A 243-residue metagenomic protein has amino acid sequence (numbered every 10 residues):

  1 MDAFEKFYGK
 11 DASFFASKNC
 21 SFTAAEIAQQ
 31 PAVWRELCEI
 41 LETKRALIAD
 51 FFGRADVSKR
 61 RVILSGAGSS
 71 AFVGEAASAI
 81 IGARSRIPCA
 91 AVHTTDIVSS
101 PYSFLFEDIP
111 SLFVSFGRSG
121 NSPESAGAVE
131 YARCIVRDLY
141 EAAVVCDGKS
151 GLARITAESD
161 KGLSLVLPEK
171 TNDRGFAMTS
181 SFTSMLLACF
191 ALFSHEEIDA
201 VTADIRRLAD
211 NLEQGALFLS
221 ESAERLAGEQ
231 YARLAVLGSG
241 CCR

Functional and structural regions predicted by a protein language model:
M1-D2, G9, W34-R35, S85: Gly/serine-rich nucleotide phosphate-binding loop at the start of the catalytic core of nucleotide/ADP-ribose-handling
A3-K18: Short, contiguous pre-domain boundary segments
K18-N19, R54, L105, L226: Generic hydrophobic alpha-helical membrane-segment signal
N19-C20, S181: A broadly tuned, weak detector of single residues within folded domains
T23: Extended, charge-enriched "interface" segments that sit outside catalytic cores
E26, P31-F52, S58-K59, S159-R243: Active-site phosphate/pyrophosphate-binding segments
A55-R206: Glycine-rich phosphate-binding loops that contact phosphosugars or nucleotide phosphates
